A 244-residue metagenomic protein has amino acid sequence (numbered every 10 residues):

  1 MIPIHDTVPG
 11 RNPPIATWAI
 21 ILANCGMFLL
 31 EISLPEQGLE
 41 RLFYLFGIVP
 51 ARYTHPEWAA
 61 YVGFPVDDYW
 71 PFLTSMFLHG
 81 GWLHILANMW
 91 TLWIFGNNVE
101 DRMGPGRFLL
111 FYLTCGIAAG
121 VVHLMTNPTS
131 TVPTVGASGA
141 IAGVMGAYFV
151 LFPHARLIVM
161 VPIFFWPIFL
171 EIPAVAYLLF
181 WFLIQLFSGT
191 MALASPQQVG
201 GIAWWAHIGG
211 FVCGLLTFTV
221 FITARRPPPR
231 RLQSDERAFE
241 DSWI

Functional and structural regions predicted by a protein language model:
M1-I244: A detector for small-residue-rich transmembrane helices and their helix-helix packing motifs
